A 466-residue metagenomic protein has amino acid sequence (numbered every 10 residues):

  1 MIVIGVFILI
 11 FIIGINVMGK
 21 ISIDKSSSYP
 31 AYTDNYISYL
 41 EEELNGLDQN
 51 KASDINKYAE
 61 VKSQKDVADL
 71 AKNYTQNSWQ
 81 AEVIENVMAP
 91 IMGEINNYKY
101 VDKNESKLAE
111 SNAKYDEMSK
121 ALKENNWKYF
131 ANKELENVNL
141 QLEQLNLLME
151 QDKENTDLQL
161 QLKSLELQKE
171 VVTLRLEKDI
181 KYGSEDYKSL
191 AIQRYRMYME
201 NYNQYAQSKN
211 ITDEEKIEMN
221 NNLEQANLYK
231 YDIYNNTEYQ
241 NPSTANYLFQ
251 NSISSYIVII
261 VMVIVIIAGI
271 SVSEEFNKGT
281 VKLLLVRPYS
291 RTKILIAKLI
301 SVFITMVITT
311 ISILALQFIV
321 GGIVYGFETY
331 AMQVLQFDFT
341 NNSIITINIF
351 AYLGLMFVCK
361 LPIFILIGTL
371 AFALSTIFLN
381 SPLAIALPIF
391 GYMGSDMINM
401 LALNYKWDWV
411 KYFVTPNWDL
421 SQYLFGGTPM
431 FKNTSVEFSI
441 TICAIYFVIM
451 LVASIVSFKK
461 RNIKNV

Functional and structural regions predicted by a protein language model:
M1, L379-S381: Short loop-to-helix capping motifs
M1, S271-I308, L316, I463-V466: Helix-loop-helix units of permease transmembrane domains in multi-pass membrane transporters, especially ABC
I4-G5, K298, P388-I389, C443: Residue-level recognition of transmembrane alpha-helices in multi-pass small-molecule transporters/permeases
V6-F7, F364, G427-V466: Alpha-helical transmembrane segments of multi-pass membrane transporters/translocases
L9-T75, Q80-Y129, E134, Q141-L148 (+5 more regions): Secretory targeting signals
I13-I21, S381-F413: Transmembrane helix segments
M88, D116, L122, Y129-N132 (+3 more regions): Long amphipathic alpha-helical scaffold segments
K406-G426: Short hydrophobic, aromatic-rich alpha-helical segments embedded in or entering the lipid bilayer of multi-pass
